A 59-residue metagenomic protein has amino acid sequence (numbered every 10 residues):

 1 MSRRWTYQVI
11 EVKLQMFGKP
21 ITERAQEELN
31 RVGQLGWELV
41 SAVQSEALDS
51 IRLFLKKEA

Functional and structural regions predicted by a protein language model:
M1-A59: Terminus-proximal functional modules
